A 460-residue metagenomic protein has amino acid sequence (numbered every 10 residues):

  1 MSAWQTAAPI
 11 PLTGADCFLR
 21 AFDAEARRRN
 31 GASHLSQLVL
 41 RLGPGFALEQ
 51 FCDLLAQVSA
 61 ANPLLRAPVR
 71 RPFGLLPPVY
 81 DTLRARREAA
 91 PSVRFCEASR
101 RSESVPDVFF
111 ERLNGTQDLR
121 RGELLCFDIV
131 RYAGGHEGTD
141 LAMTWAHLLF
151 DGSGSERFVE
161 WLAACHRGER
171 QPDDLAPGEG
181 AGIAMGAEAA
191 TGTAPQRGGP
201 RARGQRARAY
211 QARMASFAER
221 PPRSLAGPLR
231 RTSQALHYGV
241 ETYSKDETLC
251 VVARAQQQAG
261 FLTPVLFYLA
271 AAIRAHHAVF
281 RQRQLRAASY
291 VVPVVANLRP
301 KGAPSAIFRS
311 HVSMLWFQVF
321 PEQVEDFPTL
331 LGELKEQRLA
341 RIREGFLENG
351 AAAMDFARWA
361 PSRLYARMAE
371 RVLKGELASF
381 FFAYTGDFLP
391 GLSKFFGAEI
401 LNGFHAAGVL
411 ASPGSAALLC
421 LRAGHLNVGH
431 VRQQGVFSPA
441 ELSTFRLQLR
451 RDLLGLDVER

Functional and structural regions predicted by a protein language model:
S2-A21, A26, C96, R100 (+4 more regions): Non-catalytic, low-complexity flexible loops and terminal extensions
S2-P77, R94, R100-C126, A146 (+2 more regions): Acyl-thioester-dependent acyl-group transfer interface
Y80-R94: Structured interaction and signal-relay segments at domain junctions
F127-H136, E219-P222: A short acidic-Thr-Gly-centered motif at the start of a beta-strand
A133-G138, R283-R286: Short, solvent-exposed loop/turn segments that connect beta-strands within catalytic domains and beta-strand-rich
L225, Q257-F261: Catalytic-site-adjacent helices and loops of nucleotide signaling machinery
L262-I273: Short amphipathic alpha-helical segments
